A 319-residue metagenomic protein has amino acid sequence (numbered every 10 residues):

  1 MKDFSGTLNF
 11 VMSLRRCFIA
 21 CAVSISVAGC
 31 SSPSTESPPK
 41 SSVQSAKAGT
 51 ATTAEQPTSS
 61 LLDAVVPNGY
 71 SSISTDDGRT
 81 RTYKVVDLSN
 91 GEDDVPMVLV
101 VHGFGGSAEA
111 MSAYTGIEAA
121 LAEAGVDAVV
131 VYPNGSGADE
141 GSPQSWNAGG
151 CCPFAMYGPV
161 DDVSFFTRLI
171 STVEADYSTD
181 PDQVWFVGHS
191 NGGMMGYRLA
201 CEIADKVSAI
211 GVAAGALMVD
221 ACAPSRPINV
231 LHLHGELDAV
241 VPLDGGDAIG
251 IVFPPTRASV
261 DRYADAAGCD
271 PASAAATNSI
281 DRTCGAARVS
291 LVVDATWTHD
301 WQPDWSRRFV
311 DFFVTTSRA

Functional and structural regions predicted by a protein language model:
F4-F18: Bacterial N-terminal signal peptides that target proteins for export
A20-A28: Bacterial N-terminal signal peptides
C30-M97, A128, G158, N191-G211 (+4 more regions): A domain-start/cap signature at the N-terminus of enzymes
S74-K84, G91-W185, M195-R198, E202: Serine-hydrolase catalytic machinery in alpha/beta-hydrolase-like enzymes
E109-Y114, G141-Q144, R198-L199, A221-S225 (+2 more regions): Short, solvent-exposed loop/turn and secondary-structure capping segments
G135, G211-V219, G235-D238: Active-site nucleophile loop of the alpha/beta-hydrolase fold
L231-L233, P254, R262-A319: C-terminal catalytic histidine-bearing segment of alpha/beta-hydrolase fold enzymes
L233-A239, L243-G246, I251, D294-W297: Conserved strand-to-loop "acid loop" that flanks and positions the catalytic carboxylate
